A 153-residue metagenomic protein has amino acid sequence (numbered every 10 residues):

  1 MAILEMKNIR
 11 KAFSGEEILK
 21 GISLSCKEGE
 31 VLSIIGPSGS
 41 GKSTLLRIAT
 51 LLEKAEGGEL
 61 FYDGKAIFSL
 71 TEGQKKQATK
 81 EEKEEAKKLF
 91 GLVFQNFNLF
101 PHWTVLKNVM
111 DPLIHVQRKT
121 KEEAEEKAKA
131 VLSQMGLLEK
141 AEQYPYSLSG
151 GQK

Functional and structural regions predicted by a protein language model:
I35-P37: The feature captures the beta-strand-to-loop junction immediately N-terminal to the Walker
T50: Helix-to-loop junction immediately C-terminal to a conserved catalytic motif
G58-E72: Conserved ABC transporter NBD signature motif
K65-S69, K121-K140: Conserved ABC ATPase "signature" region
W103-D111: Short coil-to-helix segment of the ABC ATPase nucleotide-binding domain corresponding to the Q-loop/switch region
Y144-Q152: Conserved ABC ATPase signature
